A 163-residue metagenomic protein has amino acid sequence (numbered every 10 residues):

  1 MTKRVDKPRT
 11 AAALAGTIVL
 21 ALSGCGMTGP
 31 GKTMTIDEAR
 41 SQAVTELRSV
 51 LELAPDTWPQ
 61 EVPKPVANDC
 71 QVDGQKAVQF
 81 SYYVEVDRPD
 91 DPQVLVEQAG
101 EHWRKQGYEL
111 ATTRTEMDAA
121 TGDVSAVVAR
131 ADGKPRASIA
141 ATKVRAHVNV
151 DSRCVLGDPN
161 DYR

Functional and structural regions predicted by a protein language model:
T2-A13: Bacterial N-terminal signal peptides that target proteins for export
A21-G24: C-terminal motif of bacterial Sec signal peptides marking the signal peptidase cleavage site
G26-G29: Bacterial signal peptide processing site
T33-I36, Y82-D90: Second-shell loop/turn segments in exported
D37-L53, A131-R163: Extracellularly exposed regions in secreted/surface proteins, prominently low-complexity, repeat-rich
E38-F80: Compositionally biased P/S/T/G-rich terminal and signal peptide-adjacent segments that lie outside catalytic cores
A77-Y82, D161-R163: Extracellular/mature segments of secreted proteins
D87, P92-R153: Extracytosolic low-complexity repeat regions of secreted or lipid-anchored proteins
